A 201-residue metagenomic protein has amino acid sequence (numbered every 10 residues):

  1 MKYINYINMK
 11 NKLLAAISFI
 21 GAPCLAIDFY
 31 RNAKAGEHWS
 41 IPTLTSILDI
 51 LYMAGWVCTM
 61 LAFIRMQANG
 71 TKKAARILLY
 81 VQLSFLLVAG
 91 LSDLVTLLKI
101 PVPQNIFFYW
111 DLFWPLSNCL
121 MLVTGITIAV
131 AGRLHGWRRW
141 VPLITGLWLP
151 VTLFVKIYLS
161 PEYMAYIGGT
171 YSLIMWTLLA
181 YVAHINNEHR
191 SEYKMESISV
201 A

Functional and structural regions predicted by a protein language model:
K2-A201: Hydrophobic, aromatic-enriched alpha-helical segments typical of multi-pass transmembrane helices
